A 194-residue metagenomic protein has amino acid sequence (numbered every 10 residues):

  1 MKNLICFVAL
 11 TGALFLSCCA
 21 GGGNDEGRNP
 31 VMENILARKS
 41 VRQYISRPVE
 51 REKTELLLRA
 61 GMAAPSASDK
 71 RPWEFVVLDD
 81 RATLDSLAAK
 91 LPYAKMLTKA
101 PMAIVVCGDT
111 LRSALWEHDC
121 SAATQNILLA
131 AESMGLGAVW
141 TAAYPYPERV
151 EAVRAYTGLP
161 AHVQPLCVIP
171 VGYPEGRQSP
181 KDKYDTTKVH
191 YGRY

Functional and structural regions predicted by a protein language model:
M1-V8: Bacterial N-terminal signal peptides that target proteins for export
C6, C18-Y194: Acidic, surface-exposed loops and disordered segments
T11-C18: Hydrophobic h-region of N-terminal signal peptides that target proteins for export in Gram-negative bacteria
